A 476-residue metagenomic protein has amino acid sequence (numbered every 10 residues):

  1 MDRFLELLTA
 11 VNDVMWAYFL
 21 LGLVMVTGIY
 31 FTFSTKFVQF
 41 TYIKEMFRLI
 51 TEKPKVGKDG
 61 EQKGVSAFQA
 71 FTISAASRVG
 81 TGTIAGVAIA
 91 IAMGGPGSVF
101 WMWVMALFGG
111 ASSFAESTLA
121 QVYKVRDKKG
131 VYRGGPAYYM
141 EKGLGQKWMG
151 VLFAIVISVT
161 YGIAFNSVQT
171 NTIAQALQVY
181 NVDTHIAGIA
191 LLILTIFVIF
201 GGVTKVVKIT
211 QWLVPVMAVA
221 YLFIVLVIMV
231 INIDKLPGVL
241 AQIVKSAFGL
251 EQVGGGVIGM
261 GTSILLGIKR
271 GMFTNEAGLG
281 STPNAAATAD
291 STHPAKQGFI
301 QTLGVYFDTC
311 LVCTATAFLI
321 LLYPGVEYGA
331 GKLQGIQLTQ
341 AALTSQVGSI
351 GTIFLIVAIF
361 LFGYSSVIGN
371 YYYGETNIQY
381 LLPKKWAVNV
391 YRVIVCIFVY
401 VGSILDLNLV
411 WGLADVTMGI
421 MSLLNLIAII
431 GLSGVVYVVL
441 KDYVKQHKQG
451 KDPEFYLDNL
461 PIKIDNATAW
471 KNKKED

Functional and structural regions predicted by a protein language model:
M1-T81, I91-G97, Y400, G431 (+1 more regions): N-terminal alpha-helical transmembrane segments of multi-pass membrane transport and channel/translocase proteins
R3-F4, S34-Q39, G82-V87, P96 (+6 more regions): Transmembrane helix-loop junctions in multi-pass membrane proteins
T9, D13-L49, A92-K129, F307-A315 (+2 more regions): Extracellular loop-to-transmembrane helix junctions
L23-Y30, S34-F47, T170-L177, V182-N232 (+3 more regions): Membrane-interface loop-to-helix entry segments
T27, F31-T32, M105-G130, P136-I199 (+1 more regions): Helix-loop-helix module between adjacent transmembrane segments
F37-V65, I89, G94-V99, W103 (+4 more regions): Flexible loop linkers connecting adjacent transmembrane helices in multi-pass alpha-helical membrane transporters
K58-A92, L119-A137, E141, S158 (+1 more regions): Alpha-helical membrane segments and immediately flanking helix-loop junctions that form or couple to the substrate/ion
A115-K124, L226-Q242, G254-G255, T288-S291 (+1 more regions): Extracellular/periplasmic helix-exit of transmembrane alpha-helices
